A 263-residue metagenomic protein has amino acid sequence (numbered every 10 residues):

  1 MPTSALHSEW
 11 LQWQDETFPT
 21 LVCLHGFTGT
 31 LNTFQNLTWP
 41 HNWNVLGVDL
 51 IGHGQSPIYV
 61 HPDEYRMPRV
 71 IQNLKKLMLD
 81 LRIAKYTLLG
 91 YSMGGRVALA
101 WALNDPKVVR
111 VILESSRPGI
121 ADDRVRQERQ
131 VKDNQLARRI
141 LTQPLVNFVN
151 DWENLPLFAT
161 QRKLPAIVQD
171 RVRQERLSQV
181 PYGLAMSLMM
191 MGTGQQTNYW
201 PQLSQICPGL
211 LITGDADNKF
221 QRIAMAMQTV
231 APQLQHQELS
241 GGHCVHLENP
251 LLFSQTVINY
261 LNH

Functional and structural regions predicted by a protein language model:
L6-I58: Conserved HGGG/HGGXW glycine-rich cap/lid loop of the alpha/beta-hydrolase fold
E9, Q35-N36, L46-L89, Q255: Active-site loop/oxyanion-hole signature of alpha/beta-hydrolase fold enzymes
D49-G54, R117, G241-G242: Short beta-to-alpha linker loops that shape the active-site pocket of alpha/beta-hydrolase fold enzymes
G90-G94, A98: Gly/Ala-rich beta-loop-alpha elbow adjacent to hydrolase catalytic centers
R110-L141: Flexible "cap/lid" loop of the alpha/beta hydrolase fold
E175-A226: Conserved serine/cysteine hydrolase catalytic core
Q228-C244: Catalytic histidine neighborhood in serine/cysteine hydrolases with alpha/beta-hydrolase-type architecture
G241-S254: Catalytic histidine-centered segment of alpha/beta-hydrolase-like enzymes
